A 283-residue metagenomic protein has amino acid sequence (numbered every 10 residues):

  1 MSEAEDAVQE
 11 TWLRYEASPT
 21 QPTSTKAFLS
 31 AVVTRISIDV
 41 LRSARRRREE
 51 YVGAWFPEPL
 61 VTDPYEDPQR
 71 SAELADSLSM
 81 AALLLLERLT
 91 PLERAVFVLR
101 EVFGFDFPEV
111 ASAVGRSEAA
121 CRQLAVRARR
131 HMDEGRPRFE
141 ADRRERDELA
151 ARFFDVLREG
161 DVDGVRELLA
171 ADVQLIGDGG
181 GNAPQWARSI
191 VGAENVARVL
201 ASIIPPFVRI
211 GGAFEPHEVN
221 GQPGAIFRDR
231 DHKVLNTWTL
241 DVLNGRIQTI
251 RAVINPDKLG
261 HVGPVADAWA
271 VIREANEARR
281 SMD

Functional and structural regions predicted by a protein language model:
M1-L168: Active-site-adjacent scaffolding segments
Q21, D231-H232, I254-D257: A short acidic/small-residue loop/turn micro-motif
F153-E159, R246, R279-D283: N-terminal regulatory/sensing modules of transcriptional regulators
V165, V173, G245: Hydrophobic pocket/interface hotspot
A171-F214: A solvent-exposed, acidic/Ser-Thr-rich amphipathic alpha-helical stretch
G224-R230: Short beta-strand segments that buttress and anchor functional surface loops
K233-W238: Short, surface-exposed coil-to-beta transition loops
V253-D283: Low-complexity, intrinsically disordered terminal/linker segments enriched in charged and Gly/Pro repeats
